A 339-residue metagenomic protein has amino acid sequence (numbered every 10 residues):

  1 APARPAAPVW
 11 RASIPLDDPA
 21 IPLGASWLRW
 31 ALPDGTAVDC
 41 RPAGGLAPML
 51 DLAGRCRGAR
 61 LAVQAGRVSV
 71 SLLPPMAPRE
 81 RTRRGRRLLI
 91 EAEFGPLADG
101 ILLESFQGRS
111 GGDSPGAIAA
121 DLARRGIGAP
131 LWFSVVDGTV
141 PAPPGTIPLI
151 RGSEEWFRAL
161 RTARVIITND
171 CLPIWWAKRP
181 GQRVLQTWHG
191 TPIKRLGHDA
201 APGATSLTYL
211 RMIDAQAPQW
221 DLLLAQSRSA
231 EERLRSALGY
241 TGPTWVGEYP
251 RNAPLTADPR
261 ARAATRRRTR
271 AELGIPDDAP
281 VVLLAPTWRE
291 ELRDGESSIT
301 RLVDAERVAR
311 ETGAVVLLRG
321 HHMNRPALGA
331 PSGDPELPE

Functional and structural regions predicted by a protein language model:
A1, G100-T256: Active-site and donor-binding regions of nucleotide-sugar-utilizing enzymes
A1-D99, R124, G128, T265: Basic, ligand-binding patches in group-transfer machinery, especially extracytoplasmic/periplasmic segments
I90-A92, E155-F157, P173-A177, R211-D214 (+4 more regions): Short, flexible, glycine/charge-rich loop motifs used to bind or transfer phosphoryl groups or to couple energy/partner
L102-Q107, T287-R289, P338: Glycine-rich phosphate-binding "P-loop"
S110-G126, A237, P250-G333: Conserved catalytic-core segment of nucleotide-activated headgroup transferases in glycan assembly
G138-G145, R289-R293, P335-P338: Short, basic, glycine/proline-bearing loop/turn elements
L149-R164, H322-E339: Donor nucleotide-activated moiety binding/catalytic core segment of transferases that use nucleotide-activated donors
